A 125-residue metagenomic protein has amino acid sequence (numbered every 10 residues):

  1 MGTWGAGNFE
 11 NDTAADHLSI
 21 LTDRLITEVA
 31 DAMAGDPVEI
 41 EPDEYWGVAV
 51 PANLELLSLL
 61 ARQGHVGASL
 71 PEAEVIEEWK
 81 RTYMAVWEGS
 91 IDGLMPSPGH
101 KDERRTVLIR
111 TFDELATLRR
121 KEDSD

Functional and structural regions predicted by a protein language model:
M1-P42: Short terminal alpha-helical segments
G2, E10-T13, W46-A61, D92-G93 (+1 more regions): Amphipathic alpha-helical elements of HEAT/ARM-like alpha-solenoid repeat scaffolds that form extended
G7, P42-V50, H100: Helix-start/N-cap signature of alpha-helical segments
L21-V29, V75-W87: Short amphipathic alpha-helical heptad-repeat segments
R24, L59-Q63, L115-L118: Residue-level signature of the C-terminal ends
P37-Y45, H65-G67, D92-P96: Charged, low-complexity interaction regions
G64-I76: HEAT/armadillo-like alpha-solenoid scaffolds in large eukaryotic assembly and transport factors
E78-D125: Amphipathic alpha-helical binding modules
